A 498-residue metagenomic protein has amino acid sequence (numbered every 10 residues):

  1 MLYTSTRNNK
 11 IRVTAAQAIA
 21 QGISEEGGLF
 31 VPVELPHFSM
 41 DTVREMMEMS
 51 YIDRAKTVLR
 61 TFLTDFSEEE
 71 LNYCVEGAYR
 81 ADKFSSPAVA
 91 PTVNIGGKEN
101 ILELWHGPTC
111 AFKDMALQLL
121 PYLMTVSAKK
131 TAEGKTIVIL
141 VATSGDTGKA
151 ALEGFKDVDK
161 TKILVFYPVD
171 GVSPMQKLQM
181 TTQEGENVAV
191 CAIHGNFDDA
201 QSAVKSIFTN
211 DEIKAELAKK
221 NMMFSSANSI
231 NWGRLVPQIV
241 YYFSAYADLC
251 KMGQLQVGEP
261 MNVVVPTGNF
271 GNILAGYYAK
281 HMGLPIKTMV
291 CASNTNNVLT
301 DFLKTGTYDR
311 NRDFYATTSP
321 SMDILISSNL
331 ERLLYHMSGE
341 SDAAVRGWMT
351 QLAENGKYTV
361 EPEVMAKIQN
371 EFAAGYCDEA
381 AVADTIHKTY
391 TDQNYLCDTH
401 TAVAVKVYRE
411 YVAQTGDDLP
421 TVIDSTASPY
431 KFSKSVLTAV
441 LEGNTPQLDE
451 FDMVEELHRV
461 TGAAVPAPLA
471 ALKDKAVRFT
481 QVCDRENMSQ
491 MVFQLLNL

Functional and structural regions predicted by a protein language model:
M1-L498: PLP-dependent amino-acid enzyme catalytic core
